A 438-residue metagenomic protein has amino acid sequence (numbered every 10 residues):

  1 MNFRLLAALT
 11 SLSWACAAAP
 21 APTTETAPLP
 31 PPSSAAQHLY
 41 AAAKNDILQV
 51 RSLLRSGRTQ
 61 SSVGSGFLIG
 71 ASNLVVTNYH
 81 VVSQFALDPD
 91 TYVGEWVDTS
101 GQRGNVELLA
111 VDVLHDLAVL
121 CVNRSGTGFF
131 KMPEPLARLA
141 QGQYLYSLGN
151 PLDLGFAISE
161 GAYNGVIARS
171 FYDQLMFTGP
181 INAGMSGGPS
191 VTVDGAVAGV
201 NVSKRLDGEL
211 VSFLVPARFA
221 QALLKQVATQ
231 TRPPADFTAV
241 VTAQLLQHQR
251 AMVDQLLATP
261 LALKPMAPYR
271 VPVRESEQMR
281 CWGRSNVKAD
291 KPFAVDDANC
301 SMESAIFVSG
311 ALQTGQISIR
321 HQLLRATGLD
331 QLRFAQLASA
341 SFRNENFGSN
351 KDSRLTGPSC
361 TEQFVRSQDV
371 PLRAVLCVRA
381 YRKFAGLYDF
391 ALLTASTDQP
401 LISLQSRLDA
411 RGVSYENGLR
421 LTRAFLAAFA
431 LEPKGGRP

Functional and structural regions predicted by a protein language model:
M1-H38, L74, E362-Q363, A424-P438: N-terminal targeting leaders that route proteins to membranes or the secretory/organellar pathways
A21-F67, R232-V287: N-terminal activation segment of mature serine protease catalytic domains
A43-T59, N123-K131, L154-T231: Active-site region of chymotrypsin-like
I47, G70-L148, D153-F156, F171-Q174: Conserved active-site neighborhood of the chymotrypsin/trypsin-like protease fold
G66-L68, V106-L108, Y163, R280: Conserved hydrophobic positions within beta-strands
Q221, T231, E277-M279, P400-P438: Surface-exposed amphipathic alpha-helical segments
H248-E362: Non-catalytic interaction/regulatory modules that flank or connect domains
Q336-A395: Signature of long, low-cysteine stretches enriched in small and polar/charged residues
